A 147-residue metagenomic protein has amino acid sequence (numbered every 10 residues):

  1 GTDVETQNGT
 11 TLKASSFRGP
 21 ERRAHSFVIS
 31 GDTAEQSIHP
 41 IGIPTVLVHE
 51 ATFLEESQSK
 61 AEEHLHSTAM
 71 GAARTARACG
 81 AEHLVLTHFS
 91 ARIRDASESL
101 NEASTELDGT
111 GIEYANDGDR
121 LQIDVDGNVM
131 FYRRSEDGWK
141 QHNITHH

Functional and structural regions predicted by a protein language model:
G1-I29, T33-I41, V46-V48: Active-site-proximal loop/helix segment associated with metal-binding centers of metalloenzymes
Q36-H147: Binuclear metal-ion centers of metallo-dependent hydrolases, dominated by the metallo-beta-lactamase
